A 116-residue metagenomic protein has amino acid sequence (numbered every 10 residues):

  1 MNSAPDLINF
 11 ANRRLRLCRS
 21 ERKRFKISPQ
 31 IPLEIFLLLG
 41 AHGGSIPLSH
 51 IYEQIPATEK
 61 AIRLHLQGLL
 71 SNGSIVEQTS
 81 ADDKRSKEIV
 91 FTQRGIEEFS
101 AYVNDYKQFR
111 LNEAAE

Functional and structural regions predicted by a protein language model:
M1-K26: N-terminal leader segment of winged-helix/HTH proteins
R14-C18, H42, N72: A short secondary-structure junction motif
C18-E21, E97-E116: Amphipathic alpha-helical dimerization/coiled-coil segments that flank or bridge DNA-binding/regulatory modules
R19-A57: N-terminal helix-turn-helix DNA-binding core of bacterial DNA-binding proteins
S45-K87: Canonical helix-turn-helix DNA-binding module
D82-A101: Basic, amphipathic "hinge/linker" alpha-helix immediately C-terminal to the N-terminal HTH DNA-binding motif
